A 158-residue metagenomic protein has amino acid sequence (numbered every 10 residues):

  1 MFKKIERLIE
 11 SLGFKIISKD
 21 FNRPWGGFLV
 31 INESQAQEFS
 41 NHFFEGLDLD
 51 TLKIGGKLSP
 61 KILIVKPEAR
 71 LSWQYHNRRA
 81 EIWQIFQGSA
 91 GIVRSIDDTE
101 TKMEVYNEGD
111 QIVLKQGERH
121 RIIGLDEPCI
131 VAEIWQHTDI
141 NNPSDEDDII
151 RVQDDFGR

Functional and structural regions predicted by a protein language model:
M1-L58, E104, I149-R158: A short, N-terminal "cap"/entry segment at the start of jelly-roll beta-barrel domains of the cupin/DSBH fold
P60-I64, I82, M103, Q111-V113: Conserved hydrophobic/aromatic beta-strand scaffold that supports enzyme active sites
P67, N77-D97: Glycine- and acidic-residue-biased ligand/ion/polar-headgroup-sensing regions
A69, R78-R79, E118-R119, E127: A generic "binding-loop/recognition-motif" signal
I96-H120: Short acidic-glycine-tyrosine-enriched beta hairpin
R121-R158: Double-stranded beta-helix
